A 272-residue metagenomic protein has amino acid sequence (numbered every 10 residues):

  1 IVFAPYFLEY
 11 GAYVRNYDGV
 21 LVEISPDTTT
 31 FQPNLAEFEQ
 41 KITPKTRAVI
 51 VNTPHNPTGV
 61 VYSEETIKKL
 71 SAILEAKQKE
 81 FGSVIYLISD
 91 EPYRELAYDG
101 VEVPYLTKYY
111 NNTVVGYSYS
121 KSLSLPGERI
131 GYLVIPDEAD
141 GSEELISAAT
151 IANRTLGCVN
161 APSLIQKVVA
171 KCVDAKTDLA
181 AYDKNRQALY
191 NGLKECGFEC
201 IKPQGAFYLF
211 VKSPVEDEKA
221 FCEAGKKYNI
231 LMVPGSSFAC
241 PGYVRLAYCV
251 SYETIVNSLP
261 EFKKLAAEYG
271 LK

Functional and structural regions predicted by a protein language model:
I1-K272: PLP-dependent class I/II
